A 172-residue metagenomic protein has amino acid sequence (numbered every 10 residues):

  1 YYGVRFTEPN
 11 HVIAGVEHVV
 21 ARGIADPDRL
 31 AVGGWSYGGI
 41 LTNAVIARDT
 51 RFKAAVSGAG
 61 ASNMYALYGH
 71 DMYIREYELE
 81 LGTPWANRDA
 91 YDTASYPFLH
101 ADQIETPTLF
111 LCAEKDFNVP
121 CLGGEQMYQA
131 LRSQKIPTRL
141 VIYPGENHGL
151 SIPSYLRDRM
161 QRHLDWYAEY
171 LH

Functional and structural regions predicted by a protein language model:
Y1-H172: Active-site-proximal cap/loop segments of hydrolase catalytic domains
